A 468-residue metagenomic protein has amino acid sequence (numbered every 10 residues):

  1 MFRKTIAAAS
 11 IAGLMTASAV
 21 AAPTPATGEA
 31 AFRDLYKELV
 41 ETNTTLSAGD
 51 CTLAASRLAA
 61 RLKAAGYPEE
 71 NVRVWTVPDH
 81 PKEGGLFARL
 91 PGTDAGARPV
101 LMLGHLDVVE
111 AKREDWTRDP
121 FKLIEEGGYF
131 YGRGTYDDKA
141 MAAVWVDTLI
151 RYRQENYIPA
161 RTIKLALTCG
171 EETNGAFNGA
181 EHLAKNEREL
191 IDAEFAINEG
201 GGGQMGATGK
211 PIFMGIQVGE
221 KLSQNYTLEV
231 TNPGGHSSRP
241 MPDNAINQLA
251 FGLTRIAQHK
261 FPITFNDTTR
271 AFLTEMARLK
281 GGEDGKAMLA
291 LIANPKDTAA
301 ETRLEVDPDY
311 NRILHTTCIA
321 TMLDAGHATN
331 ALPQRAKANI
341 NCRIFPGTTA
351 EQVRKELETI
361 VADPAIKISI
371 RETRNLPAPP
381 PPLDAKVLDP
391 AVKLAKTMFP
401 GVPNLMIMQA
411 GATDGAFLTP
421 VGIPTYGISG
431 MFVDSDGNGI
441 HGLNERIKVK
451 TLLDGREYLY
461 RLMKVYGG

Functional and structural regions predicted by a protein language model:
M1-A9: Bacterial N-terminal signal peptides that target proteins for export
A8-A17: Bacterial N-terminal signal peptides
A22-T135, A142, Y152-R161, I340: Acidic/His- and Gly-rich active-site-bordering loop/insert found across diverse amide/peptide-bond hydrolases
R33-T44, E229-N232, S369-P377: Acidic/histidine-rich, surface-exposed loop or edge segments in extracytoplasmic proteins
A95-A97, G202-M205, F265-H327, Q334-R335 (+4 more regions): An extended, acidic, His-containing surface patch that forms the Zn2+-binding/catalytic region of metallohydrolases
E126-D137, V402-L405, I447: Short pre-catalytic strand/loop immediately N-terminal to key active-site residues, enriched for Gly-Thr
Y129-G132, Y136-G215: Acidic/histidine-rich catalytic neighborhood of metal-dependent amide-processing enzymes
E181-K185, S238-P262: A short core secondary-structure module
